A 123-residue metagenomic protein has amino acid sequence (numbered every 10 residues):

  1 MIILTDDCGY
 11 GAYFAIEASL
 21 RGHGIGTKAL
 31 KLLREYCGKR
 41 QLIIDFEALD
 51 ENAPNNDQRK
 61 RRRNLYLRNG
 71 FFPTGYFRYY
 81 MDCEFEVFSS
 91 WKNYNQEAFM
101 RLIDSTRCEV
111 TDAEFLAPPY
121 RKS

Functional and structural regions predicted by a protein language model:
M1-L4, C8-A15: Conserved beta-strand in the GNAT
I16, G22-Y36, R59: Conserved acetyl-CoA-binding loop-helix of GNAT-fold acetyltransferases
E17-A18, Y80: Short, surface-exposed beta-strand-loop junctions and turns on beta-sheet-rich folds
E35-R59: Conserved GNAT acetyl-CoA-binding A-motif
P54-N56, K60-F85: Conserved catalytic-core motifs of GNAT/GCN5-like acyltransferases
R59, Y79-S123: C-terminal "cap" of GNAT-fold acetyltransferases
